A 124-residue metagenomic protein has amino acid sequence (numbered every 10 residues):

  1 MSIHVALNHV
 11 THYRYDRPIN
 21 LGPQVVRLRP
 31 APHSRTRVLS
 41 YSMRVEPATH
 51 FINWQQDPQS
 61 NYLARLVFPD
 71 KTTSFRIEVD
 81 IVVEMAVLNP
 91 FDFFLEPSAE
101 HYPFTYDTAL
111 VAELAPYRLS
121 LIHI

Functional and structural regions predicted by a protein language model:
M1-F104: Intrinsically disordered, low-complexity N-terminal segments that are enriched in acidic
S98-R118: Short, cationic low-complexity segments
I122-I124: Conserved small/polar residues in nucleotide/adenosyl-binding loops
